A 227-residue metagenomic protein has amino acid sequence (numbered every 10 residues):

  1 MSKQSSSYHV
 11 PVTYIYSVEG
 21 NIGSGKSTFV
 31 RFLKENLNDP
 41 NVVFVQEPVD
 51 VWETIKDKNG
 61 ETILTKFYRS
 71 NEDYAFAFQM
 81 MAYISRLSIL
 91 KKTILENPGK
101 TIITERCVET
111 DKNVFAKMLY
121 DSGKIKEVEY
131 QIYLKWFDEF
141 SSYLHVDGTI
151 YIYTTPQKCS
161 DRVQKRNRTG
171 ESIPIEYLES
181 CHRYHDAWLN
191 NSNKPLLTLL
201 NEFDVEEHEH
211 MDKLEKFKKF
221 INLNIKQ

Functional and structural regions predicted by a protein language model:
K3, S160-Q227: NTP-dependent small-molecule kinase module
V18: Hydrophobic anchor at the beta1->P-loop junction of P-loop NTPases
N21: P-loop (Walker A) phosphate-binding loop of NTP-binding proteins
K26: Conserved lysine of the Walker
F29, L33: Hydrophobic positions on the alpha1 helix immediately C-terminal to the Walker A/P-loop
E35-Q79: Conserved substrate/cofactor phosphate-moiety recognition/catalytic segment in nucleotide-dependent phosphotransferases
Y74-L144: Glycine-rich phosphate-binding loop used to anchor ATP phosphates in small-molecule kinases, encompassing both
K112-R183: A glycine- and Lys/Arg-enriched "phosphate-lid" helix/loop adjacent to the NTP-binding pocket of small-molecule kinases
